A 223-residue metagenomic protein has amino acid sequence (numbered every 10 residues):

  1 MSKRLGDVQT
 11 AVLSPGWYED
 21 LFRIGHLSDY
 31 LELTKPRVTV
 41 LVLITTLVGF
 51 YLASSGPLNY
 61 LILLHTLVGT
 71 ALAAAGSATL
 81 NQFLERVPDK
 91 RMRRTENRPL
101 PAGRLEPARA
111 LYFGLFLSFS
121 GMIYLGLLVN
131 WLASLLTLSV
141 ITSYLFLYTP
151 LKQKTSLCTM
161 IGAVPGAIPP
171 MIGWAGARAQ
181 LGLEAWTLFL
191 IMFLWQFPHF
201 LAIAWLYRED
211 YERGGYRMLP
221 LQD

Functional and structural regions predicted by a protein language model:
G6-G25, L84-L105, L201-D223: Cytosolic, membrane-interface loops and tails of multi-pass inner-membrane proteins
L27-V38, P99-A110, F146-P165, M218-D223: Interhelical loop and helix-boundary elements at the membrane-water interface of polytopic inner-membrane proteins
K35-L52, V164: The first (N-terminal) embedded transmembrane alpha-helix
I44-L47, P99, L117-F119, I161-A177: Small-residue-rich segments of transmembrane alpha-helices in multi-pass membrane proteins, especially helix faces
I44-R86, R94, S118, L135-F146 (+1 more regions): Membrane-embedded alpha-helical segments that form the functional core of polytopic membrane enzymes, especially those
R86, R94-L135: Multi-pass membrane catalytic core of lipid/isoprenoid biosynthesis enzymes
S143-T155, F200-Y207: C-terminal ends of transmembrane helices
A163-A204, R208-E209: Functional transmembrane core segments of multi-pass inner-membrane proteins
